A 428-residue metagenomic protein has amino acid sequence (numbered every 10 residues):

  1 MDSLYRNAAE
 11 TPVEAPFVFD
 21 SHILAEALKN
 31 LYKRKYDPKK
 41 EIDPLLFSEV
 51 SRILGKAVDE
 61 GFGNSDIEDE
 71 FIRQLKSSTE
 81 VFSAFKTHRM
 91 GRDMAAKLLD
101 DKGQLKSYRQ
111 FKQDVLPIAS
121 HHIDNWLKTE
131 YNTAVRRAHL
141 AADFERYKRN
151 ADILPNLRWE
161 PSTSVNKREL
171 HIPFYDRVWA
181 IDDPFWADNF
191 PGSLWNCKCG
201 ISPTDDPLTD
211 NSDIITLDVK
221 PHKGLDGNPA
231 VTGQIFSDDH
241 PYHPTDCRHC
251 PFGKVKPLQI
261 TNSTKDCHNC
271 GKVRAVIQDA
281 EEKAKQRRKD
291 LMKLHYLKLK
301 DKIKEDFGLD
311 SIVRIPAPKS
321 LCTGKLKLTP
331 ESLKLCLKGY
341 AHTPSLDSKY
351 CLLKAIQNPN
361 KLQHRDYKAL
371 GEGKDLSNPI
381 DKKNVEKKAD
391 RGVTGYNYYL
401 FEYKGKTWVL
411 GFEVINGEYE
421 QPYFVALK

Functional and structural regions predicted by a protein language model:
M1-A119, D206-A355, P359-K428: N-terminal leader/targeting and assembly helices and adjacent pre-domain segments
G55-A57, P117-H121, P155-V165: A broad, low-specificity signal for short, low-complexity segments enriched in glycine/proline and polar/charged
D66-F71, L127-T133, R168-F174: N-terminal start-of-chain detector that recognizes signal peptides and the immediate post-cleavage beginning
D100, Y108-T133, R137-I153: Internal glycine-rich, Lys/Arg-flanked active-site/core loops of soluble domains
N125-L127, D143-E145, P161-R168, G200-S202 (+2 more regions): Short, charged low-complexity intrinsically disordered segments located at boundaries of structured domains
A134-L208: Conserved short secondary-structure elements within globular domains
